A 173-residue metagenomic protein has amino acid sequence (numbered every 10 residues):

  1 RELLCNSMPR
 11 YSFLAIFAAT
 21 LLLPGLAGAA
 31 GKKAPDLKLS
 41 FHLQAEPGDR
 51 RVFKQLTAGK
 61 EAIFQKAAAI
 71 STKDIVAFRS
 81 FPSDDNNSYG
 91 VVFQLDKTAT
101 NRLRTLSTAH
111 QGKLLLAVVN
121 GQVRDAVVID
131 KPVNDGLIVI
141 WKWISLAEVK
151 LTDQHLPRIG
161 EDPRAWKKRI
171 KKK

Functional and structural regions predicted by a protein language model:
E2-A15: Bacterial N-terminal signal peptides that target proteins for export
A15-P24: Bacterial N-terminal signal peptides
G28-K173: Structural signature of multi-pass, alpha-helical inner-membrane proteins
